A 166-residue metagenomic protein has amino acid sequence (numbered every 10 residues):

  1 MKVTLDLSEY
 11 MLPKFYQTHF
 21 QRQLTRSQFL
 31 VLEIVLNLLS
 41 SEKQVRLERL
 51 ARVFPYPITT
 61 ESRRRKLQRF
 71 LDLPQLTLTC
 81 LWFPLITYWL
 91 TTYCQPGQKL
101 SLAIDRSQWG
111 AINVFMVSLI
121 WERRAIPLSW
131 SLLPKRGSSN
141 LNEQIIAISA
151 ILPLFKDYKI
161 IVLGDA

Functional and structural regions predicted by a protein language model:
M1-A166: Conserved, well-structured functional cores that handle cations and Mg-NTP chemistry
